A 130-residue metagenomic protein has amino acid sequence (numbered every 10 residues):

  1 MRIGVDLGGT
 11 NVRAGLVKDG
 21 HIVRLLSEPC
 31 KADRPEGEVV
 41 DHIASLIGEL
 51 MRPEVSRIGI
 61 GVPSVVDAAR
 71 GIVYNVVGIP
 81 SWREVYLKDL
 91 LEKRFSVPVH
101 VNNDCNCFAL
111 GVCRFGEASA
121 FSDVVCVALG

Functional and structural regions predicted by a protein language model:
M1, K18-I22, L50-S56, F95-P98: Short glycine/proline-enriched coil/turn segments at helix->beta-strand junctions
M1, R13, V62, D123-V125: Conserved beta-strand and immediately adjacent loop positions that scaffold enzyme active sites
R2-D41, V73: Short glycine-rich, Thr/Ser-proximal phosphate-binding strand/loop in the N-terminal lobe of ATP-dependent enzymes
D6, G59-P63, C126-G130: Short beta-strand segments
K18, V62, A69: A cytosolic small-molecule/anion-sensing beta-strand core signal
A32-D33, P63-V65: Short active-site-proximal "capping" loops at secondary-structure junctions
E36-A44, G48, S56-I58, D67-V125: Glycine-rich phosphate-binding loop and adjoining helix at the ATP-binding site of ATP-dependent phosphoryl-transfer
